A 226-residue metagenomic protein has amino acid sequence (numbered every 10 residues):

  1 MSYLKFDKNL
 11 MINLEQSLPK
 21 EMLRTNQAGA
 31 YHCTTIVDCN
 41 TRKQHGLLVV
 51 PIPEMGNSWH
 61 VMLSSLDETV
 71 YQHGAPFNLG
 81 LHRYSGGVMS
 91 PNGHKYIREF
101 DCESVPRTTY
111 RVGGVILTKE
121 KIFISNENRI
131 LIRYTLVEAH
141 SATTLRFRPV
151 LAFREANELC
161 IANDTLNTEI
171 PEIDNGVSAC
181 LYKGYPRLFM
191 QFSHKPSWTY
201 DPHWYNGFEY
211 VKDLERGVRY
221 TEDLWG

Functional and structural regions predicted by a protein language model:
M1-G226: Terminal accessory carbohydrate-recognition/targeting modules of carbohydrate-active enzymes
